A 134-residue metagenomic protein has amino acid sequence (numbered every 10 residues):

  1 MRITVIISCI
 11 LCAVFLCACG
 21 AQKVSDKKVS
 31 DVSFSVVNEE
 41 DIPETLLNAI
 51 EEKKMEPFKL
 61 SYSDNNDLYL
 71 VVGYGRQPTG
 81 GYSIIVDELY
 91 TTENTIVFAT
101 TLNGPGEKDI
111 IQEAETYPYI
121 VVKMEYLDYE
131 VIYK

Functional and structural regions predicted by a protein language model:
I3-S8, A18-K134: Exposed, flexible binding/inhibitory loops of compact, secreted disulfide-stabilized domains
